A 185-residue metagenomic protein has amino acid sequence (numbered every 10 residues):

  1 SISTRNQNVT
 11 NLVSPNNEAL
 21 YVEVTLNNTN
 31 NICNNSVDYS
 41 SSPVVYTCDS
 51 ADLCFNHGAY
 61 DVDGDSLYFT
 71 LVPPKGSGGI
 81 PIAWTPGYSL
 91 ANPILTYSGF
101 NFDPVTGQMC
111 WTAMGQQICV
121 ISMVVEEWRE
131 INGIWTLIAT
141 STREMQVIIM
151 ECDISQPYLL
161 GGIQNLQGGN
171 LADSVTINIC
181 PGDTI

Functional and structural regions predicted by a protein language model:
S1-N170: Long, compositionally biased, intrinsically disordered segments
D52-G58, A172-I179, D183-I185: A short beta-strand segment in extracellular, disulfide-stabilized domains
